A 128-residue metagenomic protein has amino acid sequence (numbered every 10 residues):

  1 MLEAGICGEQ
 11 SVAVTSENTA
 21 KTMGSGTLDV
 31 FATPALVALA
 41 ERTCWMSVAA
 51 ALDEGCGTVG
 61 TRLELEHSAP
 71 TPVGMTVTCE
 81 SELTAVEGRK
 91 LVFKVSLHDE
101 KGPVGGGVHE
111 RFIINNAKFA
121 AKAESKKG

Functional and structural regions predicted by a protein language model:
M1-A32: Catalytic strand-loop segment that frames the active site of acyl-thioester-processing enzymes
E3-E9, R62, T76-T78, K90-V92 (+1 more regions): Intrinsic-disorder/low-complexity, polar/charged segments enriched in Ser/Thr/Lys/Arg/Asp/Glu/Gln
S11-V14, E64-E66, E110-F112: Generic structural detector for well-ordered beta-strands
T27, F31-A35, V92, I114: Residues at secondary-structure transition points
W45-T78: Hydrophobic beta-strand-centered segment that forms part of the acyl-chain substrate-binding groove
L65-E100: Hydrophobic beta-sheet segments that form the core/acyl-binding groove of ACP/CoA-dependent acyl-chain-processing
G105, E110-G128: C-terminal output/interaction extensions
